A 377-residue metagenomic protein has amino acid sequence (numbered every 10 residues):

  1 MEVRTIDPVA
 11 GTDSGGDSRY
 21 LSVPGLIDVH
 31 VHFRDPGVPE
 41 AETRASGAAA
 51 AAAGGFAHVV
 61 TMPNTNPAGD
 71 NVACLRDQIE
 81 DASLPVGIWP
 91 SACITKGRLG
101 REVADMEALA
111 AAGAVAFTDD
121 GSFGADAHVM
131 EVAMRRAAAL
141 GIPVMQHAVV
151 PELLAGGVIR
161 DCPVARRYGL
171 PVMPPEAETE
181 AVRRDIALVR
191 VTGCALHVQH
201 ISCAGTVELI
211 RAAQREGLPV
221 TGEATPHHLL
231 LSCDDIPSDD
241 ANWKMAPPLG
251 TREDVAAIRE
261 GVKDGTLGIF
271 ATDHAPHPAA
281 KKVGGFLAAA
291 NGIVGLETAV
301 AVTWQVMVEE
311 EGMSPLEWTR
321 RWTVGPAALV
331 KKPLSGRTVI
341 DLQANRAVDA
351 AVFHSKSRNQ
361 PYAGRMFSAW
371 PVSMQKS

Functional and structural regions predicted by a protein language model:
M1-G25, S46: Histidine-rich, glycine-flanked metal-binding segment
R19, H30, A51, G55 (+9 more regions): Divalent metal-coordination and catalytic microenvironments
Y20-A82: Metal-associated gating/positioning segment near the N- to mid-region
P39, N71-V72, P151-A165, T206-R215 (+4 more regions): Histidine/acidic-residue-rich catalytic or RNA/ligand-binding cores of hydrolases and nuclease-related proteins
E80-I94: A glycine-rich helix N-cap at a beta->alpha junction
V103-F270: Histidine/acidic residue-rich metal-binding segments in metalloenzymes
R167-A195, N242, G261-F270, A275-L342: His/Asp/Glu-enriched, well-ordered alpha-helical/loop segment that forms or immediately abuts the divalent-metal
G285-A288, E309, G336-S377: C-terminal cap of metal-dependent C-N hydrolases
